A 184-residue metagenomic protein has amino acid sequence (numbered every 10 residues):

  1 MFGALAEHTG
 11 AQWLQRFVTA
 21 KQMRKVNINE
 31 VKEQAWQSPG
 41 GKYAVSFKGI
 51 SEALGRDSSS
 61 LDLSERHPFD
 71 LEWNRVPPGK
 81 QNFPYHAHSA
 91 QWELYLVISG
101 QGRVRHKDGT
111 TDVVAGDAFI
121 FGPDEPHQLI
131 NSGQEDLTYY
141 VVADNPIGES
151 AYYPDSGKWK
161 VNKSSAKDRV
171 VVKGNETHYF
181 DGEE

Functional and structural regions predicted by a protein language model:
W13-P68, G157-E184: A short, N-terminal "cap"/entry segment at the start of jelly-roll beta-barrel domains of the cupin/DSBH fold
A53-S58, E72-H88, P123: Conserved short histidine dyad/triad with adjacent acidic residue
W73-P77, A87-R105, A143-D144: Short, conserved beta-strand element in jelly-roll/cupin
Q81-F83, R103, F119, D124-Q128: Histidine-centered metal-chelating micro-motifs
D108-P123: Short acidic-glycine-tyrosine-enriched beta hairpin
P123-E149: Ligand-binding loop in jelly-roll beta-barrel domains
